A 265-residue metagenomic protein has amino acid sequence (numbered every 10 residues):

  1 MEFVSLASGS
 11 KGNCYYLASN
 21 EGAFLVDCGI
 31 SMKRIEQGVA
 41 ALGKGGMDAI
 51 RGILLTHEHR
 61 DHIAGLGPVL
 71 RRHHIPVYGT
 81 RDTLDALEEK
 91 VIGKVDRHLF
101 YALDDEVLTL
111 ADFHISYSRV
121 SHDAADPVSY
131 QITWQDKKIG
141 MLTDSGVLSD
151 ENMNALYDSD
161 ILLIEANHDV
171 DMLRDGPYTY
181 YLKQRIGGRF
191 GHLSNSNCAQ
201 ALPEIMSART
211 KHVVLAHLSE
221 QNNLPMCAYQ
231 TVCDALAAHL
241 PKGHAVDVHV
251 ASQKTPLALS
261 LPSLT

Functional and structural regions predicted by a protein language model:
M1-L42, G46, D126-D144, I161: Conserved beta-strand hairpin/beta-sheet module of binuclear metal-dependent hydrolase folds, prominently
V4-C14, T56-L66, Y117: Structured catalytic core of nucleotide-sugar glycosyltransferases
K11, H59-I63, L84-A86, A124-A125 (+3 more regions): Active-site environment of divalent metal-dependent phosphoester hydrolases
V26-G29, I50-E58, Y78-R81, G140-T143 (+3 more regions): Active-site neighborhood of phospho(di)ester-bond hydrolases with catalytic His/Asp-centered motifs
M32-G79: Active-site metal-binding motif and surrounding structural segment of the metallo-beta-lactamase
A64-H73, E88-V91, N223-Q230: Metal-dependent catalytic neighborhoods of phosphoester/phosphodiester hydrolases
R81-S129, T133-D136: Metallo-beta-lactamase
D150-V250: Cap/insert and terminal regions of metallo-dependent hydrolase folds
